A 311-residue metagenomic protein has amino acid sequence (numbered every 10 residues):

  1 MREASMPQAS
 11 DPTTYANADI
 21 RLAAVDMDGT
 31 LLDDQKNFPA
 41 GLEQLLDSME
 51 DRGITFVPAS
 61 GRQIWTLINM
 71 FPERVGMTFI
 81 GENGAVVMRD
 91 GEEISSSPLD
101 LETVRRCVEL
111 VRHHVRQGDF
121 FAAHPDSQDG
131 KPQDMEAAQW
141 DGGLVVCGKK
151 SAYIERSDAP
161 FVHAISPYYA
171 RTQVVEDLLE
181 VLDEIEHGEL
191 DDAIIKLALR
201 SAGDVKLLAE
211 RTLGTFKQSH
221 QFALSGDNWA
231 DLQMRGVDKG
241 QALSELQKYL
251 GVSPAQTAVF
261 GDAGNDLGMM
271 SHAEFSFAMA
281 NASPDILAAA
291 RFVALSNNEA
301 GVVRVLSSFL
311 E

Functional and structural regions predicted by a protein language model:
E3, P7-A9, T13-L22, F38-P39 (+1 more regions): Mg2+-dependent phosphoryl-transfer enzymes with acidic/Ser/Thr/Gly-rich catalytic loops
D19-D34: Asp-based phosphoryl-transfer active-site loop
D34-Q35, L67-N69, D90-G91, E155-R156 (+4 more regions): Short glycine-/acidic-enriched loop or helix-start segments at secondary-structure transitions that form or flank
N37-A164: Active-site phosphate-binding/coordination module
D51-V57, V75-M77, I195-K196, A255-T257 (+2 more regions): Short active-site oxyanion
E73-V75, N83, F216-Q218, H272-A273 (+1 more regions): Short, structured coil segments at secondary-structure junctions
G76-E82, S97, H163-S166, F222-A223 (+2 more regions): Short hydrophobic/aromatic-enriched beta-strand-loop microsegments
Q117-F260: Conserved acidic, metal-coordinating active-site core of Asp-based, Mg2+-dependent phosphoryl-transfer enzymes
